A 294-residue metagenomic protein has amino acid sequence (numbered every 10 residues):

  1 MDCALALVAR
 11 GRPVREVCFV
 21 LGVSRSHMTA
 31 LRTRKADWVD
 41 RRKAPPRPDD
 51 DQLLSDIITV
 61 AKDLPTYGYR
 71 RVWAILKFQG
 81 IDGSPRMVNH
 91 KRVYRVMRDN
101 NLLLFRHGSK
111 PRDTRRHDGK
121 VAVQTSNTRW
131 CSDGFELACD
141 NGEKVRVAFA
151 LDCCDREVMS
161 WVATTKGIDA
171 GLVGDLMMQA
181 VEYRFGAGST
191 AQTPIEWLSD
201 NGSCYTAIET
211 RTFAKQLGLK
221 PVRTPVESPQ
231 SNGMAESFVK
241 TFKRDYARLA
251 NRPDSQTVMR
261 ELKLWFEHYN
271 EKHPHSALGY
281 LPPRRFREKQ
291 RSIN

Functional and structural regions predicted by a protein language model:
M1-N294: Charged DNA-binding/catalytic regions of mobile-element recombinases
